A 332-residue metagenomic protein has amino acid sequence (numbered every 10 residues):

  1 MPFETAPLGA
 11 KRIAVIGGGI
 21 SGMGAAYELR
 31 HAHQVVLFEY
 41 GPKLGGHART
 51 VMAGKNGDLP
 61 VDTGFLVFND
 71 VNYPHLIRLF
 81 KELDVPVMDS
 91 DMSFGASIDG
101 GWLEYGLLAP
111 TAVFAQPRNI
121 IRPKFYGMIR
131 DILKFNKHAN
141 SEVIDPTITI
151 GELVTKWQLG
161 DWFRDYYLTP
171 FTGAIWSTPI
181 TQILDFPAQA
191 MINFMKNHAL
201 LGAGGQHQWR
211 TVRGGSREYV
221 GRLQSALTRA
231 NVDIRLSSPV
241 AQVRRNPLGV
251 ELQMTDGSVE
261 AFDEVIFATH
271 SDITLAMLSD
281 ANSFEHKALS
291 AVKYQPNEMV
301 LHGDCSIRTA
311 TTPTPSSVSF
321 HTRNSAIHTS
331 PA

Functional and structural regions predicted by a protein language model:
M1-I13, H31-A32, G54: Extreme N-terminal leader/targeting segments of oxidoreductases
L8-G9, P239-A332: Mid-domain catalytic core of redox enzymes that form a hydrophobic substrate pocket/lid adjacent to a catalytic redox
K11-L37: N-terminal Rossmann-like FAD-binding beta1-loop-alpha1 element of flavoenzymes
S21, K43, D272: Conserved Rossmann-like nucleotide-cofactor binding loop
R30-A53: Glycine-rich FAD pyrophosphate-binding loop
V51-I77: N-terminal glycine-rich dinucleotide-binding loop that anchors FAD/FMN and/or NAD(P) in oxidoreductases
D70-N193: Mobile amphipathic helical/loop "lid" adjacent to a hydrophobic cofactor/ligand pocket
N193-M254: Helical element adjacent to the flavin cofactor pocket in flavoenzyme catalytic cores
